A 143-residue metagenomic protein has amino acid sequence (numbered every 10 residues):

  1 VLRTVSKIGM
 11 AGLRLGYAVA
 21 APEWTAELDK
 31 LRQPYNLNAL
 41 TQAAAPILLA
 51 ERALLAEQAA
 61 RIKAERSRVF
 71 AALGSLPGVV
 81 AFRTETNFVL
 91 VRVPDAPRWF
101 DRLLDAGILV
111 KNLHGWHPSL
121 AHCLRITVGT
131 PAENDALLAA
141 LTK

Functional and structural regions predicted by a protein language model:
V1-S75, V80-A81: PLP-dependent aminotransferase class I/II
T4-V5, F88, L113-G115: Short, solvent-exposed loop/turn elements at beta->coil junctions and helix N-caps that rim active or binding pockets
M10, E85, P118-L120: Short acidic/glycine-enriched loop/turn segments that link adjacent beta-strands
L28, W99, L137-A140: Hydrophobic side chains in well-ordered alpha-helices
I62-K63, S67, L73-G107, L124 (+1 more regions): Conserved PLP-binding catalytic core of the aspartate aminotransferase-like
F82, N112-L113: Beta-hairpin "wing" of winged helix-turn-helix
D105-A106, G115-K143: PLP-dependent enzyme catalytic core of the Aspartate aminotransferase-like
